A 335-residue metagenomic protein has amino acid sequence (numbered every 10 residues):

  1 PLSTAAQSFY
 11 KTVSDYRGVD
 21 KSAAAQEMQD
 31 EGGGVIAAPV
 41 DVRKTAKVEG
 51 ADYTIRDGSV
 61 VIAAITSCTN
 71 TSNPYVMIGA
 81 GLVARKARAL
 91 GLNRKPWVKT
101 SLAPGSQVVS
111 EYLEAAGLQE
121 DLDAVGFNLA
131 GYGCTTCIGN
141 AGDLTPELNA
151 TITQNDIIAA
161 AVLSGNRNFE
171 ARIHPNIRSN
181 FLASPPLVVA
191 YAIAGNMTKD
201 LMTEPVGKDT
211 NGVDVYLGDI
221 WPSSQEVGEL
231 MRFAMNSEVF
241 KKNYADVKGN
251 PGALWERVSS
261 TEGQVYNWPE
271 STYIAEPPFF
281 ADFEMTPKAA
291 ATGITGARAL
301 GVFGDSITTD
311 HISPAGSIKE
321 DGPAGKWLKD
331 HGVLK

Functional and structural regions predicted by a protein language model:
P1-K335: Fe-S-dependent hydro-lyases/dehydratases of central metabolism
